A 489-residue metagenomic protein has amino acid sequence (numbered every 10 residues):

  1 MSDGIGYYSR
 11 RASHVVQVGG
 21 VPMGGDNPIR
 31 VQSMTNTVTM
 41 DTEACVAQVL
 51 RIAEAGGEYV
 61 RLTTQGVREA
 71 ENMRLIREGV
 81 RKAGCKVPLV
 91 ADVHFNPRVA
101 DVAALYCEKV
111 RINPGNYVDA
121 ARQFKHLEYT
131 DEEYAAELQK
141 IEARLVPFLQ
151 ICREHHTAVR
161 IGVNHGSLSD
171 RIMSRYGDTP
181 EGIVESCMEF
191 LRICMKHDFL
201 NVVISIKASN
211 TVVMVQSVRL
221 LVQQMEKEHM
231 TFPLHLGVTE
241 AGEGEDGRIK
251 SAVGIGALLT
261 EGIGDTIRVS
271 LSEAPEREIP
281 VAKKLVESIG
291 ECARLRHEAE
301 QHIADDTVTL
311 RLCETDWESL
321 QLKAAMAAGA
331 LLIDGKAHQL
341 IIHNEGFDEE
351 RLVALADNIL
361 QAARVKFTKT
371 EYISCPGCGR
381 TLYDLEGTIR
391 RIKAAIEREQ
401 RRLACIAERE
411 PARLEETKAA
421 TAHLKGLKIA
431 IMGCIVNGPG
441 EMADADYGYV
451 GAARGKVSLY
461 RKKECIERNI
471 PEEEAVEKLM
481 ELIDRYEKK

Functional and structural regions predicted by a protein language model:
M1-S33, L149, R153-H155, E291-D305 (+3 more regions): N-terminal amphipathic alpha-helix/helix-capping segment at the start of soluble metabolic enzymes
S13-T37, M73-R74, T157-Y176, L310: N-terminal small/glycine-rich loop or linker at the start of catalytic domains across soluble metabolic enzymes
V31, D92, I161, I204 (+6 more regions): Conserved, mostly hydrophobic/aromatic
N36, G56-V80, P114-A136, V202-T211: Glycine-rich, proline-tolerant flexible connector loops at the mouths of alpha/beta enzymes
E58-R61, C107-Q123, E261-E276, K336-E349 (+1 more regions): Glycine-rich phosphate-binding active-site loops on the catalytic face of alpha/beta enzymes
R68-A91, K140-H156, L221-M230, I392-I396: Alpha-helix-loop-beta-strand connector modules within alpha/beta enzyme cores
E108-R144, R171-E181, E467-N469: Glycine-rich tight-turn/loop motif centered on a GG-T
E128-I141, M173-E410, K428-A430: Catalytic alpha/beta core domains of metabolic enzymes, predominantly
